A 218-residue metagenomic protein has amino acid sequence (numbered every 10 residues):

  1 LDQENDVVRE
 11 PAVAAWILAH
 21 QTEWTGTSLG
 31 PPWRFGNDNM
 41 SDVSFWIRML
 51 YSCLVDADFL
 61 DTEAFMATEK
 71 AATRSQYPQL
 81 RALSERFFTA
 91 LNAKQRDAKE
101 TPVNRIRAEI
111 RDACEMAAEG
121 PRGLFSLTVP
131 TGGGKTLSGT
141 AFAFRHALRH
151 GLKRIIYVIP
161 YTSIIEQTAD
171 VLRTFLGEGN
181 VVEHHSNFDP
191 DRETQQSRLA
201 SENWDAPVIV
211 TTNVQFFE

Functional and structural regions predicted by a protein language model:
L1-A90: Accessory nucleic-acid engagement/destabilization modules that flank
L91-T128: Conserved pre-motif I regulatory segment
N92, G132-T140, A169-H184: Catalytic cores of nucleotide-enabled group-transfer and carboxylate-activating enzymes in metabolic and assembly-line
M116-E119, T131, A147, L152-I159: Glycine-rich phosphate-binding loop of nucleotide-binding enzymes
G120-L127, L152-R154, D205-P207: Pre-Walker A (Motif I) flank of P-loop NTPase domains
P121-F144: Walker A/P-loop
L152-F175, F188: Conserved Walker A/P-loop ATP-binding site and its immediately adjacent core in helicase/helicase-like ATPase domains
G177-E218: Inter-Walker segment of RecA-like/P-loop motor cores
